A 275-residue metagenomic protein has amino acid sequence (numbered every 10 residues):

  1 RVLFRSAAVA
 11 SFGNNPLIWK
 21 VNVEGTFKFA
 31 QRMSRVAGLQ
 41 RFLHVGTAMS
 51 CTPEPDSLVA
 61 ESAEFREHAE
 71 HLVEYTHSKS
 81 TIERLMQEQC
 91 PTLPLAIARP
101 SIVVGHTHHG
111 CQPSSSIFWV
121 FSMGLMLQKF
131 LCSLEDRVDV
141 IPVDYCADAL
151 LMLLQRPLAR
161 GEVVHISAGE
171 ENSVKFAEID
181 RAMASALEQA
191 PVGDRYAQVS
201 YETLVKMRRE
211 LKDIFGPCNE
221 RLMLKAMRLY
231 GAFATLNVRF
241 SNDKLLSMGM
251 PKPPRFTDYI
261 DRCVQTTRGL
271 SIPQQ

Functional and structural regions predicted by a protein language model:
V2-L3: Short, small-residue-biased leader/transition segments that mark boundaries at the very start of proteins
S6, G13-N15, E24-E74, G105: Conserved Rossmann-fold NAD(P)-dependent oxidoreductase catalytic core, especially the SDR/UDP-sugar
W19-V23, H71-S80, S114, D136-V140: Short-chain dehydrogenase/reductase
V23-F29, S78-M86, V120: Conserved catalytic Lys-bearing alpha helix of Rossmann-like short-chain dehydrogenase/reductases
D56-L58, Q87-D139, V143-R156, D180-A186: NAD(P)-dependent short-chain dehydrogenase/reductase
M152-L229, T267-S271: Mid/C-terminal beta-alpha module of Rossmann-like enzyme folds, strongest in SDR-family dehydrogenases/epimerases
R228-Q275: Amphipathic terminal alpha-helices
